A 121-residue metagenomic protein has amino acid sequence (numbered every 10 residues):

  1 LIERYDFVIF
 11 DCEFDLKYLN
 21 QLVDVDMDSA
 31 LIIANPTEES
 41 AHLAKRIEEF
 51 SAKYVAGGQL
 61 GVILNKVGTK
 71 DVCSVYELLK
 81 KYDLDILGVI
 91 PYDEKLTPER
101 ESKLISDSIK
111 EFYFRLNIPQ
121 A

Functional and structural regions predicted by a protein language model:
L1-V89: Conserved catalytic-core segment of NTP-binding enzymes
V8, D85, K95, R115-N117: Generic signature of intrinsically disordered, low-complexity segments enriched in small/polar residues
V89-P98: Short, glycine-rich, amphipathic interfacial segments at transmembrane boundaries or analogous
P98-K110: C-terminal boundary of histidine-terminating zinc-finger modules
S108-A121: C-terminal alpha-helix
